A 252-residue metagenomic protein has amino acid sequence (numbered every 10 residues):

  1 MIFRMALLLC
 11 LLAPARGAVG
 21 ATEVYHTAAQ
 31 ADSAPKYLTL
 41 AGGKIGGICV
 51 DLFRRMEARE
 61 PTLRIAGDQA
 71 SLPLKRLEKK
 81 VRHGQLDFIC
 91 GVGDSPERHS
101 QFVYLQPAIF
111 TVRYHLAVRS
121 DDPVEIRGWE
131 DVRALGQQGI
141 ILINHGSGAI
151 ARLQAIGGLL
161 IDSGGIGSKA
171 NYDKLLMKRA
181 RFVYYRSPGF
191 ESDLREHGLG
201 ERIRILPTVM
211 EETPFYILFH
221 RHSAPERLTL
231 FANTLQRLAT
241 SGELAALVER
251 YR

Functional and structural regions predicted by a protein language model:
G20-Q101, G164: Extracytoplasmic small-molecule ligand-binding "clamshell" domains of the periplasmic binding protein/Venus flytrap
Q30-S33, T111-H115, R195-T234: Periplasmic-binding protein-like
I48, R186, S223-R237, E243 (+1 more regions): Short amphipathic alpha-helical coupling segments at ligand-binding clamshell hinges and other catalytic/signaling
M56, K80-R82, L116, V132 (+1 more regions): Hydrophobic residues within well-ordered alpha-helices
T62, G67-D87, V103-Y104, A155-I156 (+2 more regions): Short helices/loops that flank or line small-molecule/ion binding pockets
L63-A66, N144-G158, L235-R252: Ligand-binding clefts/hinges and TM-proximal coupling segments of bilobed small-molecule sensing domains
C90-Q101, R181-E211: A ligand-binding cleft/hinge motif common to bilobed small-molecule-binding domains
R119-I140: Flexible hinge/capping segments at coil-to-helix
